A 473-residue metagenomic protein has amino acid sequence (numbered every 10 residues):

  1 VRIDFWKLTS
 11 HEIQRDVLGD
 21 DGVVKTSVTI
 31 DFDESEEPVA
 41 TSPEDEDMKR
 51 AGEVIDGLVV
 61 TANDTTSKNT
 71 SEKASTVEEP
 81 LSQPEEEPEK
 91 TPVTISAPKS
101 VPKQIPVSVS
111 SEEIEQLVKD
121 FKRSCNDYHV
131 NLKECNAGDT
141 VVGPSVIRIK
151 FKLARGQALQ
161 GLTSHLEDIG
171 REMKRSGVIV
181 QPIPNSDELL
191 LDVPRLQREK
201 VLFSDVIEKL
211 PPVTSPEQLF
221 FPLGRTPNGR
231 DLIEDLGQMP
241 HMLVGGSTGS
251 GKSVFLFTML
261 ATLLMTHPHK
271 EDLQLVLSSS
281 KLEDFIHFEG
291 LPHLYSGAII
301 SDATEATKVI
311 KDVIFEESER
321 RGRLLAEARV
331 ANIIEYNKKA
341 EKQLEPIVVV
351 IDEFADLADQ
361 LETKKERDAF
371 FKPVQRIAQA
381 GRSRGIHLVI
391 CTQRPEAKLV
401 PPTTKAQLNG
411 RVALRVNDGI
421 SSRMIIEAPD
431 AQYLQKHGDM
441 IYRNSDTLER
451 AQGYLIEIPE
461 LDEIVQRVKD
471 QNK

Functional and structural regions predicted by a protein language model:
I3-D16, G22-I30: Short, low-complexity, charged amphipathic interaction modules
Q14-R15, T26-V28, S35-V101: Extended intrinsically disordered, low-complexity regions
T26-F32, V60, L189-V193, I464: Generic detector of short, aliphatic-rich beta-strand segments that form the cores of beta-sheets in diverse domain
T29-D33, S42-P43, E234-D235, R450-L455: Short amphipathic beta-strand/extended segments with alternating polar/hydrophobic composition
N69-T76, S82-E85, E89, K103 (+10 more regions): P-loop NTPase catalytic phosphate-binding loop
E89-C125: Intrinsic low-complexity, intrinsically disordered segments
V107-V118, L159-L166, L461: Generic alpha-helical secondary structure
